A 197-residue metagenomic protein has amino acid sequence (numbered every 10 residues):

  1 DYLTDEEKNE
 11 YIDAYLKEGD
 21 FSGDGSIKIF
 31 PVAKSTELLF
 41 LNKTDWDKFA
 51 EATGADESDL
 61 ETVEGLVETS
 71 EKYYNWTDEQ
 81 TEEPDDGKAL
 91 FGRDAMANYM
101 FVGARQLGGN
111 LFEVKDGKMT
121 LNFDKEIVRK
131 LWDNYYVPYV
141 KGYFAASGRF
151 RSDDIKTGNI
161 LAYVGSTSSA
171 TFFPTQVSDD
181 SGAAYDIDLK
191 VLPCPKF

Functional and structural regions predicted by a protein language model:
D1-L38, D186-P195: Hinge/lid segment of periplasmic solute-binding proteins
Y2-Y11, A55-D59, P84, A89-F91 (+3 more regions): Short, solvent-exposed loop/beta-turn-alpha elements that line the ligand-binding surface or hinge of extracytoplasmic
L16-L39, E64-T120: Extracytoplasmic/periplasmic solute-binding protein
A52-E57, K118-L121, Y136-S147, N159 (+1 more regions): A local structural motif
E61-G65, F144-T157: Short helix-initiation/N-cap motifs at beta->coil->alpha
V67-Y74, A104, K115-G148: Glycine-centered hinge/linker elements that transmit conformational signals in sensory and ligand-binding systems
L161-G165: Paired acidic/hydrophobic, glycine-rich loop segments that form the ligand-binding mouth/hinge of periplasmic-binding
T167-A184: A ligand-binding cleft/hinge motif common to bilobed small-molecule-binding domains
